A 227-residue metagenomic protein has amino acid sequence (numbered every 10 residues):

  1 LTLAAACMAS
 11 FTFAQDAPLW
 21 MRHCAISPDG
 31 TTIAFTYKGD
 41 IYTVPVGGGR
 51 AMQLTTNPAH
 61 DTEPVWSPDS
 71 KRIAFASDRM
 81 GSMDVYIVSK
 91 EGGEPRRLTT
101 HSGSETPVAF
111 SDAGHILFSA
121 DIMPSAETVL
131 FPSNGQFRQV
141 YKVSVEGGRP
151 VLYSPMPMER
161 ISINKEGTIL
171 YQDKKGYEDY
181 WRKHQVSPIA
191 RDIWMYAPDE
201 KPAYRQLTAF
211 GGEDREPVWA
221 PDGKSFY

Functional and structural regions predicted by a protein language model:
T12-D16: Boundary at the C-terminal end of the N-terminal hydrophobic targeting segment
A17-P18, T36-Y42, R50, T55-D61 (+8 more regions): A flexible loop/linker signature enriched in serine peptidases of the S9 family
P18-I26: Extended, small-residue-rich solenoid/repeat segments and analogous flexible loops that form exposed scaffolds
P28-D29, P68-D69, S111-A113, N164-E166 (+1 more regions): Residue-level detector of Asp-centered blade-edge/turn motifs that repeat once per structural unit in beta-propeller
P45: Periplasmic/extracellular electron-transfer cofactor-ligation site, primarily the c-type cytochrome heme-c attachment
